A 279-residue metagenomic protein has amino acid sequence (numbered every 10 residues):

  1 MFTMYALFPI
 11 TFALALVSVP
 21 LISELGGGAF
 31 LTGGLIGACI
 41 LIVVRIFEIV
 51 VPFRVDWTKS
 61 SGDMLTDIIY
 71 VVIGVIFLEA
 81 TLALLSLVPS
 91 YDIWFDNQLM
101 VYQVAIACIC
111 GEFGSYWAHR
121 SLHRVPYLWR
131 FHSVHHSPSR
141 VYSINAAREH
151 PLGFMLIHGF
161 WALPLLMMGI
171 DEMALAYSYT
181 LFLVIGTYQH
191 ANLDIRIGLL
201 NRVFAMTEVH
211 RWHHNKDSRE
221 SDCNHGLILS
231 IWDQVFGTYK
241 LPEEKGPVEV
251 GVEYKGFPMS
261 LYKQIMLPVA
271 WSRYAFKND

Functional and structural regions predicted by a protein language model:
M1-I10: N-terminal membrane topogenic signal
L14-V19, V184-Y188: Aromatic-anchored segments of alpha-helical transmembrane domains
S18-L21, I46, V51, W117: Hydrophobic membrane-targeting signal helices
S18-L31: Short, hydrophobic transmembrane alpha-helix segments
I36: N-terminal structured helix/loop subdomain that forms the ligand-binding/catalytic interface in diverse enzymes
I40-D67, L87-F95, E249: Membrane-helix interface linkers and caps
T66-E249, E253: Membrane-embedded catalytic scaffold of the fatty acid hydroxylase/desaturase
P247-D279: A membrane-cytosol interface segment of integral membrane proteins
